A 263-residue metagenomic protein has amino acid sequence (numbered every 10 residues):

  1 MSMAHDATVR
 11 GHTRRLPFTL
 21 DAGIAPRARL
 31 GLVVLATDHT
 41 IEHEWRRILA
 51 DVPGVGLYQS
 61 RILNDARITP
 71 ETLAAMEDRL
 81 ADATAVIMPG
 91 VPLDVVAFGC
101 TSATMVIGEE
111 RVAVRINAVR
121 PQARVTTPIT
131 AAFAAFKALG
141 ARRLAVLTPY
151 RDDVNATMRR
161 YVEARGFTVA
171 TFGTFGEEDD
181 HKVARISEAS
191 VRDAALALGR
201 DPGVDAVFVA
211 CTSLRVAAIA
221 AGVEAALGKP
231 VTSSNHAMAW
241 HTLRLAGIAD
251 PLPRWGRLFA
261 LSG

Functional and structural regions predicted by a protein language model:
S2-D82, Y150-S187: N-terminal glycine-rich anion-binding loop in soluble enzyme alpha/beta folds
A75-V91, S190-V204: Short, well-structured alpha-helical segments in soluble
A83-P128: Glycine/small-residue-rich loop that forms an oxyanion/phosphate-binding "nest" at active or ligand-binding sites
L93-G99, A145-V146, V204-C211: Periplasmic-binding protein-like
A113-F136, V223-T242: Short, acidic/small-residue loops that bind anionic groups at enzyme active sites
D193-A226, M238-A239: Hydrophobic alpha-helical
T232-G263: C-terminal functional extensions of proteins
